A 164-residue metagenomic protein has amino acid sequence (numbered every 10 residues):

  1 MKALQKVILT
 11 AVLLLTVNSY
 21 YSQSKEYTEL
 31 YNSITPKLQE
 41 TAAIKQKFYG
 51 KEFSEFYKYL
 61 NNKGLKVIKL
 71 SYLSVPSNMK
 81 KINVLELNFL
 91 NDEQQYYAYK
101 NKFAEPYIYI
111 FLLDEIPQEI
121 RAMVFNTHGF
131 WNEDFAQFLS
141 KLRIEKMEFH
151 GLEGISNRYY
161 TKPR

Functional and structural regions predicted by a protein language model:
M1-Y27: Bacterial Sec-dependent N-terminal signal peptides
K25-R164: Residues within mature, well-folded domains
